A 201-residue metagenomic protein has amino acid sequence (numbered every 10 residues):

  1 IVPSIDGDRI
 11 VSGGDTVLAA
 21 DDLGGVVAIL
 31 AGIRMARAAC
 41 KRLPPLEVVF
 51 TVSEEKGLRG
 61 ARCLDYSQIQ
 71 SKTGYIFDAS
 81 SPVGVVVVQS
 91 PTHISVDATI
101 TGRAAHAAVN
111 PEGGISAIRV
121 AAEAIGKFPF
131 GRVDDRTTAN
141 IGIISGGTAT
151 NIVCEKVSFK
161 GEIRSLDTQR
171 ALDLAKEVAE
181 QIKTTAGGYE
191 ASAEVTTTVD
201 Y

Functional and structural regions predicted by a protein language model:
I1-I10: Acidic/His- and Gly-rich active-site-bordering loop/insert found across diverse amide/peptide-bond hydrolases
I5, L43, I69-Q70, H93 (+2 more regions): Short, well-ordered coil/turn elements that cap or connect secondary structure elements
I10-P91, A139, N151, E162: Acidic/histidine-rich catalytic neighborhood of metal-dependent amide-processing enzymes
V26-R34, R62-D65, D97, I118-G126 (+1 more regions): Predominant activation on well-ordered alpha-helical scaffold segments within soluble catalytic domains
I29, I76-N110, G114-A124: Phosphate/diphosphate-binding glycine-rich loops and adjacent basic-rich segments that engage nucleotide
P45, S95, K156-S158: Intrinsic-disorder/low-complexity, polar/charged segments enriched in Ser/Thr/Lys/Arg/Asp/Glu/Gln
T99, A107, I115-Y201: Metal-dependent amide/peptide-bond hydrolase catalytic core, centered on the "pita-bread" metallohydrolase fold
